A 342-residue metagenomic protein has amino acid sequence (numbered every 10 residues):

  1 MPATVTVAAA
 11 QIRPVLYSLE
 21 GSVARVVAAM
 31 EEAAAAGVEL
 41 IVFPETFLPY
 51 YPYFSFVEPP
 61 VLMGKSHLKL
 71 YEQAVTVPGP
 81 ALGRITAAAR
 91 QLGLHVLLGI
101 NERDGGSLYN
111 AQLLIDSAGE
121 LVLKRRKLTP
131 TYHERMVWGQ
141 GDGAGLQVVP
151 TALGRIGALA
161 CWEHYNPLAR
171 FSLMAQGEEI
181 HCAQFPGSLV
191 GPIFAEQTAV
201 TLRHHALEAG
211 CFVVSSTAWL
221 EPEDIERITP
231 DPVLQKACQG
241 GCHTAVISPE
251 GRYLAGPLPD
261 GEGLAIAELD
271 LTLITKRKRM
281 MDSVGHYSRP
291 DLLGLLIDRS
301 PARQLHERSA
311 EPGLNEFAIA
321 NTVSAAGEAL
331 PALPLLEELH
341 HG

Functional and structural regions predicted by a protein language model:
M1-L40: N-terminal glycine-/serine-/threonine-rich phosphate-binding loop
T4-L16, A111, K124, V148 (+2 more regions): Active-site-proximal beta-strand elements of phosphoester/diester hydrolases
L19, E31-S117, S188-C211: Cys-nucleophile CN-hydrolase/nitrilase-fold catalytic domain and related Cys-dependent amidase chemistry that acts on
A35-F43, M136-S216, P312-I319, V323-G342: Active-site beta-loop-alpha substructure in enzyme catalytic cores, prototypically the cysteine-centered nucleophile
T76-H95, R155, C161-A265: CN hydrolase (nitrilase-like) catalytic-core segments centered on the catalytic cysteine and neighboring Lys/Glu
L98-I100, A111-L114, Q147, T244-V246 (+1 more regions): Short beta-strand scaffold segments in enzyme catalytic cores
A118, K124-R125, P257: Short hydrophobic alpha-helix segments
T217-G342: C-terminal beta-strand edge segments of enzyme domains
